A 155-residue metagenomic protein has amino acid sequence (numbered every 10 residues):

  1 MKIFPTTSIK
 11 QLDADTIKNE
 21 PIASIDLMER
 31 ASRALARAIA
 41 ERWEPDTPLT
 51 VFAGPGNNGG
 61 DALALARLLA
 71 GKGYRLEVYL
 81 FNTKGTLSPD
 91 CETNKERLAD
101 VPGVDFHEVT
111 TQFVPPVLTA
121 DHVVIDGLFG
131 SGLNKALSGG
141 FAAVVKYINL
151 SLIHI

Functional and structural regions predicted by a protein language model:
M1-P45: Positively charged, low-complexity intrinsically disordered leader regions
K2-F4, W43-F52, N57-I153: Glycine-rich phosphate/dinucleotide-binding loop and adjoining beta-alpha-beta core of small-molecule
